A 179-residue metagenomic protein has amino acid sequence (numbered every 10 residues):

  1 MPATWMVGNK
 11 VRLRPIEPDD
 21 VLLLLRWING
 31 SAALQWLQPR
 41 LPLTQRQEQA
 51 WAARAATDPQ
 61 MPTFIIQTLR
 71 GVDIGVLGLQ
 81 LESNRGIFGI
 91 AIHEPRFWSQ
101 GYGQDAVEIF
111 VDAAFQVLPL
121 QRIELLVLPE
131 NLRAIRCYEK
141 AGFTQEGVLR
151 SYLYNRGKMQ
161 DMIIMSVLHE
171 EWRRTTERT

Functional and structural regions predicted by a protein language model:
M1-A50, E171-T179: A short, well-structured alpha-helix characteristic of acyl/acetyltransferase catalytic modules
L41-F97, L168-W172: Acetyl-CoA-dependent GNAT
Q67-T68, L149-R150, Y154: Core beta-strand residues in small-molecule sensory/regulatory alpha/beta domains
H93, S99-A113, I135-K140: Conserved acetyl-CoA-binding loop-helix of GNAT-fold acetyltransferases
Q116-L126: Conserved GNAT acetyl-CoA-binding A-motif
L125-I135, Y152-R156: Conserved beta-strand-loop-alpha-helix junction that forms the acyl-donor binding cleft
Y138, F143, M165: Conserved active-site tyrosine of GNAT-family acetyltransferases
